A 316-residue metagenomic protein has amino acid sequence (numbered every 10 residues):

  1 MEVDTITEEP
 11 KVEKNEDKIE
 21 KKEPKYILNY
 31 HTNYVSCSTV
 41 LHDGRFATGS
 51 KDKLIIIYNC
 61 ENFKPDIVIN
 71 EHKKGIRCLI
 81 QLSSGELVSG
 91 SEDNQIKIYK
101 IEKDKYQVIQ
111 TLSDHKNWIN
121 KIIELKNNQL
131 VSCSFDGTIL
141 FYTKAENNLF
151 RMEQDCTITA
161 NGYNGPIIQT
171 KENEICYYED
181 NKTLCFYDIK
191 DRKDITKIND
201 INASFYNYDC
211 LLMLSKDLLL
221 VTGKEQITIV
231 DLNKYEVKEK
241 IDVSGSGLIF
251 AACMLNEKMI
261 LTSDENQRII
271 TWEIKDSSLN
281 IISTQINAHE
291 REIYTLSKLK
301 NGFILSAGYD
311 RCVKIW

Functional and structural regions predicted by a protein language model:
V12-T32: A short helix->beta-strand "capping" segment at the edge of beta-propeller domains
I27-K53: Beta-strand-rich domains and repeat architectures in extracellular enzymes and scaffolds, especially beta-propellers
L28-V35, I69-I76, L112-I119, C156-N164 (+3 more regions): WD40/WD-repeat beta-propeller blade N-cap
N33-S36, D52-I56, K74-R77, D93-K97 (+7 more regions): Short coil/turn segments within WD40 beta-propeller repeats
S38, L79, I122, P166-I167 (+3 more regions): Hydrophobic core register within WD40 beta-propeller blades
L41, L82, L125, Q169-T170 (+3 more regions): Structural WD40 beta-propeller signal
F46-S50, L87-S91, L130-S134, I175-E179 (+3 more regions): Conserved beta-strand element within WD40/beta-propeller blades
C60-N62, I101-D104, K144-N147, I189-R192 (+2 more regions): Short loop/turn segments that connect beta-strands within beta-propeller blades
